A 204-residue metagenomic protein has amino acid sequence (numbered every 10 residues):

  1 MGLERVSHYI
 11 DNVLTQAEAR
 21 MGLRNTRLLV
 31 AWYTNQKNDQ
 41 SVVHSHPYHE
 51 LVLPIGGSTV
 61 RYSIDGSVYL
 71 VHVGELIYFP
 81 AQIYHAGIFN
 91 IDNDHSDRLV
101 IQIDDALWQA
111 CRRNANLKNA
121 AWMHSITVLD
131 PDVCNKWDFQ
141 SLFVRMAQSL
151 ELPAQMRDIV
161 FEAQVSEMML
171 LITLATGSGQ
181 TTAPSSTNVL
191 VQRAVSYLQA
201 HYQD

Functional and structural regions predicted by a protein language model:
G2-W32, L76, A81-L152, L170 (+1 more regions): A hydrophobic/aromatic-rich effector-binding and dimerization subdomain of bacterial HTH-type transcriptional regulators
L23-N25, H46, S63, V71 (+3 more regions): A generic fold-level signal
L29-H46: Conserved short histidine dyad/triad with adjacent acidic residue
K37-N38, P47, S58, S67 (+1 more regions): A generic "binding-loop/recognition-motif" signal
L53-H72, G87-I88: A short beta-strand-loop-beta hairpin characteristic of the jelly-roll/cupin
I55, P80, A194-S196: A generic "structured core" feature
H124-K136, L150-A163, M169-D204: Short, Lys/Arg-enriched, Trp-marked, Pro/Gly-tolerant hinge/linker segments that flank
